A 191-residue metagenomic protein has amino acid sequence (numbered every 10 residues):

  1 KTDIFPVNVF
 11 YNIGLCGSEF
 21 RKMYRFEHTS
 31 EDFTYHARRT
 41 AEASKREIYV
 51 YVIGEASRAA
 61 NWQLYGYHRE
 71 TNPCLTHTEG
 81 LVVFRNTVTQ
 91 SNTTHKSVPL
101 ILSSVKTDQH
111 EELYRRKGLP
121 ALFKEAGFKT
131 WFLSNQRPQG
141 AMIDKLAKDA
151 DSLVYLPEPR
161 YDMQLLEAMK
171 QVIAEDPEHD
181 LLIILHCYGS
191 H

Functional and structural regions predicted by a protein language model:
T2-Y51, A56-H191: Active-site-proximal alpha/beta segments of enzymes that process anionic O-linked groups
